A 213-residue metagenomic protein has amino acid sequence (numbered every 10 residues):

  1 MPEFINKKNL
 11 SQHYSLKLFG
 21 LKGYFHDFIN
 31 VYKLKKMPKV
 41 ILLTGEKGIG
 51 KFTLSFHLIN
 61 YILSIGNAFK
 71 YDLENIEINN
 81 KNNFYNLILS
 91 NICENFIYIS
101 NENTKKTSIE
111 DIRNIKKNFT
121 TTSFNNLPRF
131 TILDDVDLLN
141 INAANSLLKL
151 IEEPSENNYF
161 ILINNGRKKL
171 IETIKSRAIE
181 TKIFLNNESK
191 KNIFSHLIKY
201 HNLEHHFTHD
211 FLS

Functional and structural regions predicted by a protein language model:
M1-N142: Clamp-loader machinery-focused feature within the broader ASCE/P-loop NTPase space
K8-H13, F19-K22, Y98-S213: Non-catalytic interfacial helical region
